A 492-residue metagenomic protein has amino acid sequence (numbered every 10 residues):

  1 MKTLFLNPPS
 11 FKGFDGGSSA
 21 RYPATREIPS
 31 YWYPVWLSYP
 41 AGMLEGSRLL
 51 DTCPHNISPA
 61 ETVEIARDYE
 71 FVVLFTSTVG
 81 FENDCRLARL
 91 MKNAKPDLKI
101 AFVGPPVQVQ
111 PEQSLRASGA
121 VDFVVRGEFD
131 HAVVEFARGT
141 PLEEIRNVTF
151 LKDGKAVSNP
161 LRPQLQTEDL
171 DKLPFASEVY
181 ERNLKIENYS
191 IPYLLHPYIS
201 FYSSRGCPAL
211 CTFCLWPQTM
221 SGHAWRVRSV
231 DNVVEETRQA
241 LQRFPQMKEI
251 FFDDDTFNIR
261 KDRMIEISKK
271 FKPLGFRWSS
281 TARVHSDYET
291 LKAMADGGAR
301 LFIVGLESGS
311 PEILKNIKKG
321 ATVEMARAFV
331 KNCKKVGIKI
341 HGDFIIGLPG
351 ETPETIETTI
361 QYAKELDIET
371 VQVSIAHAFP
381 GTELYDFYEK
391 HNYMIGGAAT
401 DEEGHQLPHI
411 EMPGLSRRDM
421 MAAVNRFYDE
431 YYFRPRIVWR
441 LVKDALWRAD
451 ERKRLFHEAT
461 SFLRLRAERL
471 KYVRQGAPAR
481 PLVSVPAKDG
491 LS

Functional and structural regions predicted by a protein language model:
M1-F5, R26, G46, F71 (+2 more regions): Radical SAM enzyme core and accessory elements
M1-S30: Short glycine-rich His-centered loop
N7, L49-N56, Q218, A282 (+2 more regions): Residue-level recognition of beta-strand->loop/alpha-helix junctions
K12-G16, P111, A209, F213 (+6 more regions): Flexible glycine/acidic-rich beta-alpha junction loops that bind and position SAM and/or redox cofactors in anaerobic
W36, P40-T167, I375-H377, G381: Glycine-rich beta-alpha loop elements in corrinoid/cobalamin-binding modules across cobalamin-dependent enzymes
Q113-H131, D296-I303, T358-V373: Structural recognition of alpha->loop->beta junctions
F175-H341, L348, P353, Q361: Radical SAM [4Fe-4S] cluster-binding motif and immediate context
